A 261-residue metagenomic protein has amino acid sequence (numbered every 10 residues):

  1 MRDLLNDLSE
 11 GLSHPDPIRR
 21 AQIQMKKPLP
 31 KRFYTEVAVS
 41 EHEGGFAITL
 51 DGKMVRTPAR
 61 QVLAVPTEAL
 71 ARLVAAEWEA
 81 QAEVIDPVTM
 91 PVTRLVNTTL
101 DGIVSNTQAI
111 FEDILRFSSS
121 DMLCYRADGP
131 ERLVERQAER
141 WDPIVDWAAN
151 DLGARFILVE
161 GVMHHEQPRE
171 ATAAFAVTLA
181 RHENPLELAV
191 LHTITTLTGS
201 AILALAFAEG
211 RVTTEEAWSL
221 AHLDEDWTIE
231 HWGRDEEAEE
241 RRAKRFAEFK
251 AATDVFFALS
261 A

Functional and structural regions predicted by a protein language model:
R2-S105: An N-terminal structural lobe/cap that precedes and organizes the functional/catalytic core across diverse proteins
D3-D7, H222-E225, I229-A261: Expand to "…catalyze enediolate/carbanion chemistry for C-C bond making/breaking, isomerization, decarboxylation
V62, G129-R136, L186, V190-I194 (+1 more regions): Conserved aromatic-histidine-acidic binding/catalytic patches
A80-E83, A149, G153, F207-V212 (+4 more regions): Generic secondary-structure signature for well-ordered alpha-helical cores
P87-M90, E160, G233: Short coil/turn segments at secondary-structure boundaries
Q108-A174: Internal, conserved structured core segments that host functional sites
E166-E236, A247: An internal, amphipathic alpha-helical element
